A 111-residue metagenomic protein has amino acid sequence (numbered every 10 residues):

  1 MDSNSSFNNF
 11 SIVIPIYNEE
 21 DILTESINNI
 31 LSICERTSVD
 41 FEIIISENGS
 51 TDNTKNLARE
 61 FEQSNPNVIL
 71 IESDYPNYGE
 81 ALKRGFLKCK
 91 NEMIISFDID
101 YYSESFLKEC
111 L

Functional and structural regions predicted by a protein language model:
N9-S11, E42: Cell-envelope/extracellular polymer assembly enzymes that use nucleotide-activated donors
E19-I22, S50, Y78: Donor nucleotide-sugar binding loop of glycosyltransferases
E19-I33: Short, well-formed alpha-helical segments that are part of the catalytic scaffolds of diverse glycosyltransferases
I22-E25, D52-E60: Acidic helix N-cap motif at the loop->helix transition within catalytic regions of sugar-transfer enzymes
I30, F106-L111: A short, amphipathic alpha-helix embedded in the catalytic core of nucleotide-handling enzymes
F41-I44, K55-K88: Conserved donor nucleotide-binding strand/loop of the catalytic core
E47-K55, Y101: A conserved acidic beta->alpha catalytic loop
I94: Short aromatic/hydrophobic "clamp" motif used to bind/position activated sugar donors
